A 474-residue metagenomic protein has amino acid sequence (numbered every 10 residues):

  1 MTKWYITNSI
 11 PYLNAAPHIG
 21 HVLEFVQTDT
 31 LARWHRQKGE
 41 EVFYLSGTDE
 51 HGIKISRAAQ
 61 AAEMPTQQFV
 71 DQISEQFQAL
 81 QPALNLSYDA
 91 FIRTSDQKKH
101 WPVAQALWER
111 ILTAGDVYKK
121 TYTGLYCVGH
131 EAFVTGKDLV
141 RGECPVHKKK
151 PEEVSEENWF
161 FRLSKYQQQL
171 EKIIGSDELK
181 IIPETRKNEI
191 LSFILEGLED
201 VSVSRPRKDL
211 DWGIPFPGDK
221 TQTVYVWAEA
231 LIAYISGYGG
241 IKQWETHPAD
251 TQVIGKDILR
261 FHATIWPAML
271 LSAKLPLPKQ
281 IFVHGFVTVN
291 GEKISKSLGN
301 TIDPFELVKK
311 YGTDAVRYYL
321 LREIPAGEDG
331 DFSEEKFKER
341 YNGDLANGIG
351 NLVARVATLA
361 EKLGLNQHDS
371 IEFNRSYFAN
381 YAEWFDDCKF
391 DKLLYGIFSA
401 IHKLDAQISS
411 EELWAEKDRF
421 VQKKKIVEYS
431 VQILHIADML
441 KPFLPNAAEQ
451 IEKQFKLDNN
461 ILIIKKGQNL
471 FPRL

Functional and structural regions predicted by a protein language model:
M1-K3, F43, G47, Q67 (+4 more regions): Basic, alpha-helical terminal appendages of large translation-related enzymes
M1-Y118, V128: N-terminal Rossmann-like or analogous alpha/beta NTP/dinucleotide-binding catalytic cores that position adenine
T2-G39, L45-S46, W101-V103, V146-H147 (+3 more regions): Structured secondary-structure scaffolds
T66, P183-R186, K338, L345 (+4 more regions): Residue-level recognition of alpha-helical structural elements
L84, T121-T123, K279-F286, I451: Long, charged, glycine-rich C-terminal linkers/tails
G115-T121, P151-E152: A short alpha-helix-loop-beta-strand transition element characteristic of N-terminal alpha/beta dinucleotide-binding
G136-K137, E152-V154: Short, non-ligating residues that shape and space the ligands of small metal-coordination modules and catalytic
L259, G327, S333-K336, V356-Q422: Active-site-proximal binding-pocket segments
